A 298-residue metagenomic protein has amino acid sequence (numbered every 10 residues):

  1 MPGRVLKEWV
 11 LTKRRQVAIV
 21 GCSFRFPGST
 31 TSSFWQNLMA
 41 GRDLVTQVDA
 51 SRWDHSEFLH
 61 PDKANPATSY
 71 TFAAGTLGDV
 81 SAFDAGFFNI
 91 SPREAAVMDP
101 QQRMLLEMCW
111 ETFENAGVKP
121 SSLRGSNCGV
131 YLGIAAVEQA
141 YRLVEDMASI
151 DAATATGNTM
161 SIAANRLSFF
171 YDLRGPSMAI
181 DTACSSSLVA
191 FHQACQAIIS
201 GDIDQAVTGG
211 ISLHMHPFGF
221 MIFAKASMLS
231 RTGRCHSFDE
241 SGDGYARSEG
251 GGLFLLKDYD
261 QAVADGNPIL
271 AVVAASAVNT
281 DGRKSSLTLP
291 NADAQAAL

Functional and structural regions predicted by a protein language model:
P2-L298: Condensing-enzyme catalytic core of the thiolase-fold
